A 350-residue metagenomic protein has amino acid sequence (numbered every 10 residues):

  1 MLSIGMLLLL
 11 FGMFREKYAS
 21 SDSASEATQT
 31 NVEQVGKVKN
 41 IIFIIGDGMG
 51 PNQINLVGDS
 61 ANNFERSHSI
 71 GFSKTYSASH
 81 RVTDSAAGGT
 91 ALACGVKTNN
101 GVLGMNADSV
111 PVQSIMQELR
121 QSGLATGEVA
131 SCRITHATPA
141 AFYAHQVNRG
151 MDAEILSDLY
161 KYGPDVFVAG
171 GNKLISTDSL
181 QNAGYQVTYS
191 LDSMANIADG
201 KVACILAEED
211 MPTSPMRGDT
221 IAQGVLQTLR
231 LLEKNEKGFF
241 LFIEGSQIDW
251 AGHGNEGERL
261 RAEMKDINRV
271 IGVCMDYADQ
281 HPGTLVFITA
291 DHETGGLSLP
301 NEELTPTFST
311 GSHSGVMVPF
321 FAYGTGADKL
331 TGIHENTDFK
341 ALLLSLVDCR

Functional and structural regions predicted by a protein language model:
M1-A24: Bacterial Sec-dependent N-terminal signal peptides
Y18-G171, S176-M194, G200, E293-R350: N-terminal catalytic scaffold of extracellular/periplasmic and nuclease hydrolases that process anionic headgroups
F43, C204-L206, F240-E244, F287: Structural motif
P51, K265-E302: Metal-dependent active-site segment of extracytoplasmic phospho-/sulfohydrolases and closely related
G95-N99, A203-T213, D249-G254, F321-A322: Gly-rich Lys/Arg/Thr-decorated short loops/hinges at beta-loop-alpha junctions or inter-strand turns that position
N106, T188-V225: Functional beta-strand-loop-alpha-helix junction segments that form "active/interaction loops" within catalytic
A137-Y143, E208-M211, R217, V225-L229 (+1 more regions): Active-site His/acidic residue clusters
I243-Q247, G252-G254, M264, I288-T294 (+2 more regions): Active-site proximal loops enriched in glycine and acidic residues that flank catalytic Cys/His/Asp and coordinate
